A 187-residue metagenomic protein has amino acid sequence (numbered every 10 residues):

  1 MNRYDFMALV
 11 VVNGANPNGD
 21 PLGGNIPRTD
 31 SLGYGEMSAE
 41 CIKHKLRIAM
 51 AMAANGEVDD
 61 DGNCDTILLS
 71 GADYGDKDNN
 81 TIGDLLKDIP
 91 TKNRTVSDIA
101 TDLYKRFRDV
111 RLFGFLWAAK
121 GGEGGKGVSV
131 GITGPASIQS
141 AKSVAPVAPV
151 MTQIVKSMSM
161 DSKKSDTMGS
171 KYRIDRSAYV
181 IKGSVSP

Functional and structural regions predicted by a protein language model:
M1-P187: RNA-binding basic/glycine-rich loop and surface signature characteristic of RAMP-family CRISPR effectors
